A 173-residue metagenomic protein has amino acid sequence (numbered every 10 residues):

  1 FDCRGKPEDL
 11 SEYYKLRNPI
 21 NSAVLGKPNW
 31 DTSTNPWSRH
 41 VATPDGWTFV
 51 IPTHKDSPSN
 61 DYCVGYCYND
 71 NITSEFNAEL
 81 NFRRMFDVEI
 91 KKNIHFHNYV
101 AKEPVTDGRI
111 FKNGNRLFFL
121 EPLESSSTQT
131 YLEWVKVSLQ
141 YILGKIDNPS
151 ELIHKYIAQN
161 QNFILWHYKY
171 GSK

Functional and structural regions predicted by a protein language model:
F1-F86: Predominantly flavin-linked oxidoreductase catalytic cores and closely associated redox partners
P52, Q129, Y141-K145: An anion/pyrophosphate-binding glycine-rich loop and adjacent beta-alpha core in soluble alpha-beta enzymes
R83-P104: Acidic, polar low-complexity linker/tail segments
V105-E124: Short FAD-binding loop at a beta-strand-to-alpha-helix junction that anchors the flavin cofactor in diverse
F119-L139: A conserved FAD-binding loop/helix module that cradles the flavin
V137-K173: Active-site-proximal substrate-binding core of FAD-dependent oxidoreductases
